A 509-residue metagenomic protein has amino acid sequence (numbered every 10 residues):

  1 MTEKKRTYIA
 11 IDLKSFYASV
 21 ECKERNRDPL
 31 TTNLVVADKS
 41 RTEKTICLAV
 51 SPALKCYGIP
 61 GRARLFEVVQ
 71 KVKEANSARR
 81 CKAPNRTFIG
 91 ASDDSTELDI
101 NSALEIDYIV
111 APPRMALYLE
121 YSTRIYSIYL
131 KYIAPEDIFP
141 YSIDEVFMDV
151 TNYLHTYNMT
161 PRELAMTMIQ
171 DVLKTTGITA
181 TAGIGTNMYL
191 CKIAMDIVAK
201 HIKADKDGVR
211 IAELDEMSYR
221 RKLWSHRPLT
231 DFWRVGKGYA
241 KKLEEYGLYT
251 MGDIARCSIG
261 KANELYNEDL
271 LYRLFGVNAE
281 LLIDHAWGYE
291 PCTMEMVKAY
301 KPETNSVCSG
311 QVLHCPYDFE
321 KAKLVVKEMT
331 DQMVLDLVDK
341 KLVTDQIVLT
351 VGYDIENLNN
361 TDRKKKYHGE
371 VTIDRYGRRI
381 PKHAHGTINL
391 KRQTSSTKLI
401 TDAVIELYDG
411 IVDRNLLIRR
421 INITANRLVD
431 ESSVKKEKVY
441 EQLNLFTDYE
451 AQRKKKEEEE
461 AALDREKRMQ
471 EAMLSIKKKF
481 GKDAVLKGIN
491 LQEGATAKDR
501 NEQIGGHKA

Functional and structural regions predicted by a protein language model:
M1-M296, L445, E450-A509: Gly/Gly-Pro- and Ser/Thr-rich, intrinsically disordered tail segments characteristic of DNA damage-repair and tolerance
E3, A10, D231, Y239-I418 (+1 more regions): DNA-contacting surface of Y-family translesion DNA polymerases
T32, A180, D345-I347, I421 (+1 more regions): Change "...and in nucleic-acid phosphodiester-cleaving endonucleases..." to "...and in nucleic-acid processing enzymes
R41, H155, Y189, V312 (+4 more regions): Generic "edge-of-domain/loop-turn" microfeature
F147, N389, N422: Short aromatic/hydrophobic contact patches that present stacked aromatics for nucleic-acid/ligand binding
T151-Y153, T186-C191, V351-L358, N426-S432 (+1 more regions): Short, internal active-site loops enriched in acidic
L349, I423, G481: Hydrophobic, well-ordered secondary-structure elements that form the walls of internal hydrophobic environments
E406, G410-S475: C-terminal hydrophobic structural anchor segments that stabilize assembly/packing rather than catalytic chemistry
